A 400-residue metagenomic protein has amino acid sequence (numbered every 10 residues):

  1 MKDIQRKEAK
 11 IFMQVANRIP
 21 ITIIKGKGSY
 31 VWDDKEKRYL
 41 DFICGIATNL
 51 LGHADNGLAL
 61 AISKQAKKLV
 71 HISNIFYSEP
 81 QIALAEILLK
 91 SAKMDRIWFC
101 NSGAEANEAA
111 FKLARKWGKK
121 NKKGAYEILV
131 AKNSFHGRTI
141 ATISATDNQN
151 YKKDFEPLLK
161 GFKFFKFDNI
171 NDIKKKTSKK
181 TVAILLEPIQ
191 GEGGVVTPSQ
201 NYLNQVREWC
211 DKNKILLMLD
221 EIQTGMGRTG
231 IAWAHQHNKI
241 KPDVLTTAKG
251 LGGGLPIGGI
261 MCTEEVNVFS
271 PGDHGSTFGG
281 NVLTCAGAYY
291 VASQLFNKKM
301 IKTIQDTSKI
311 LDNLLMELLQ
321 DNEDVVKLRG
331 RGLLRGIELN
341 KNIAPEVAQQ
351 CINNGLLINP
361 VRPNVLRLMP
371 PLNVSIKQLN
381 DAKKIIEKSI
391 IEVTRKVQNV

Functional and structural regions predicted by a protein language model:
M1-V400: Conserved N-terminal phosphate-binding loop of PLP-dependent enzymes in the Aspartate aminotransferase
